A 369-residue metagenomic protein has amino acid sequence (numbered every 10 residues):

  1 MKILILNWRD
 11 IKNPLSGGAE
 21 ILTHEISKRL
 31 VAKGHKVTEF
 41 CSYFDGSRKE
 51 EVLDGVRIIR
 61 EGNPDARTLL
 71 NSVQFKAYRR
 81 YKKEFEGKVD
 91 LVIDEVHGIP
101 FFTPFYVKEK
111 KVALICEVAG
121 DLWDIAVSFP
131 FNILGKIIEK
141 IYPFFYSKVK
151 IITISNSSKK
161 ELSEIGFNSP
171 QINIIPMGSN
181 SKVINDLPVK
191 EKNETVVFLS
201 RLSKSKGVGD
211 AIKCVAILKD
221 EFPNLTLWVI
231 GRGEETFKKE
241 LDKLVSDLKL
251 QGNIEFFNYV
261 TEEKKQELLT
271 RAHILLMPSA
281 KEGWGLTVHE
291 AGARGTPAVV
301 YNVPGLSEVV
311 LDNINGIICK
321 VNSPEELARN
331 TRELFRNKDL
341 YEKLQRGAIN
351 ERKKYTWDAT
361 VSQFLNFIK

Functional and structural regions predicted by a protein language model:
F131-I152: Membrane-proximal helix-turn-helix segments that form the acceptor-binding/catalytic region of lipid-linked
I152, P188-K206, I212-V215, W228: Conserved donor-binding/catalytic core segment of Leloir-type glycosyltransferases
S157, G178: Carbohydrate-associated surface elements
L199, T226-E240, N258: Glycosyltransferase donor-sugar binding loop
K239-V260: Nucleotide-activated donor-binding/catalytic signature segment of Leloir-type glycosyltransferases, i.e., the conserved
A280: Aromatic "clamp/platform" in nucleotide-sugar-dependent glycosyltransferases that forms part of the donor/acceptor
V288, P297-V300: Short hydrophobic beta-strand element within catalytic cores of glycosyltransferases and related nucleotide-activated
D312-N313, I317-P324, E333-K338: Conserved acidic donor-binding segment of nucleotide-sugar-dependent glycosyltransferases
